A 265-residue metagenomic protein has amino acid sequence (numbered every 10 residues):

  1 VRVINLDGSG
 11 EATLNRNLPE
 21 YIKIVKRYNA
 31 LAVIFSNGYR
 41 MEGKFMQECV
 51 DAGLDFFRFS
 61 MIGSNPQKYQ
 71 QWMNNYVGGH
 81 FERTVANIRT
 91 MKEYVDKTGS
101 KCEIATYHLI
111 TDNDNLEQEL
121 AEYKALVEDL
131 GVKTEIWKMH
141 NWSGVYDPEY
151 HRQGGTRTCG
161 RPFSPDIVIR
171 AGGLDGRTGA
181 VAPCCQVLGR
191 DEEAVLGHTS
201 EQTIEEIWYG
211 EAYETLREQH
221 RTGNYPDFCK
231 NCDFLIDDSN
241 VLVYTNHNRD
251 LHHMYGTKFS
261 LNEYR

Functional and structural regions predicted by a protein language model:
V1-V127, K133, W137: Radical SAM/AdoMet-radical enzyme domain recognition
D7, S60, R170, V187 (+1 more regions): Conserved residues at the C-terminal ends of beta-strands
G8, P162-S164, A194, T203: A conserved catalytic-core signature of glycosyltransferases
K26, T158-P162, G189: Short solvent-exposed loop/turn micro-motifs enriched in small/polar/acidic residues
K124-Y146, K258-L261: Short, compositionally biased leader-like segments
H140-D166: Structured beta-strand/loop patches that form or line metal/cofactor-binding pockets in enzymes
D175-V181: Hydrophobic "anchor" residues
V181, Q186-R265: Flexible mid-to-C-terminal extensions adjoining Fe-S/redox cofactors in radical SAM and related proteins
